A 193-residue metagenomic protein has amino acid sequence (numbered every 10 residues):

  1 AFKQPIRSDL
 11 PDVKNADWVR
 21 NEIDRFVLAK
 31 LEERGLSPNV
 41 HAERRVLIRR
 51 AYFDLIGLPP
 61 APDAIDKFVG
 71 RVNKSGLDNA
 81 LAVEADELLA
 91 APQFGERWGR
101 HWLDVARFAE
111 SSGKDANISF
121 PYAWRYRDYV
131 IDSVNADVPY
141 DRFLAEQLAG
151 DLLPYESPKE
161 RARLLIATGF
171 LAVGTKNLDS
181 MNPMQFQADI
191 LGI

Functional and structural regions predicted by a protein language model:
A1-I193: Short, structured secondary-structure elements that scaffold catalytic or ligand/cofactor-binding regions
